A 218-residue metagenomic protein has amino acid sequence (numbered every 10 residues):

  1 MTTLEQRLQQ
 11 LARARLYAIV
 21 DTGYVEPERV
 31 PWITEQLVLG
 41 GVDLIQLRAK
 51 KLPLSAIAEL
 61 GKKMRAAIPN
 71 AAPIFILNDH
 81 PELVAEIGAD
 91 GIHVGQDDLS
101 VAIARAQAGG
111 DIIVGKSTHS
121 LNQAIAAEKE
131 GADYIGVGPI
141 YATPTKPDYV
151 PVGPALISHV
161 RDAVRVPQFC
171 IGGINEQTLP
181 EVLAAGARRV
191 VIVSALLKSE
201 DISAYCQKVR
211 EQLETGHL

Functional and structural regions predicted by a protein language model:
M1-L99, A106-D133, H159, R165-V166 (+2 more regions): Conserved N-terminal beta1-alpha1 strand-loop-helix module at the mouth
L99-S100, T143: A short, polar/charged loop-to-alpha-helix boundary motif
Y134-Q207: Active-site/ligand-binding-proximal alpha/beta "capping" segment
